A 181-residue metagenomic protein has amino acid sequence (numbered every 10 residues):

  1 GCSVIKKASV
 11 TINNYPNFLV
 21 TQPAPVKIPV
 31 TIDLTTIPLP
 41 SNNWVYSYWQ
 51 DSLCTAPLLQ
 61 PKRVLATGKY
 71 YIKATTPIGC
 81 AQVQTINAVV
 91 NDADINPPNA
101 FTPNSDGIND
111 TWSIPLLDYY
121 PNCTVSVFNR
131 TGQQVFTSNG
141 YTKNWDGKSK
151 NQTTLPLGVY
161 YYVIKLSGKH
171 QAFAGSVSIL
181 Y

Functional and structural regions predicted by a protein language model:
G1, V45-Y46, L65-G79, V159-L166: Append "Rare intracellular matches occur via the same short Y/T/C beta-strand/loop motifs
S3, L34-T36, S52, T67 (+2 more regions): Coil residues (strongly favoring Ser/Thr
I5-I12, A81-V90, F173-S178: C-terminal edge beta-strand
Y15-Q22, A93-P98: Proline-enriched interdomain boundary motifs that mark the N-terminal boundary and often initiate the first structured
I28-P40, N109-P115: A short beta-strand segment in extracellular, disulfide-stabilized domains
P38-D51, P121: Solvent-exposed loop segments of extracellular immunoglobulin-like
P57-Y71, K143-N144: Solvent-exposed segments in extracellular or luminal domains encompassing
V89-Y181: Short loop/turn motifs at secondary-structure boundaries
